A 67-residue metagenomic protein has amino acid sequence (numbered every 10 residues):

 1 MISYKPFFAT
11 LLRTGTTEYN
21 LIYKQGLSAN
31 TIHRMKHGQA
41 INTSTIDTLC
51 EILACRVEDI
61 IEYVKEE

Functional and structural regions predicted by a protein language model:
M1-N20: A short, Lys/Arg-rich alpha-helix, primarily the initiator
L12, G26, H37, K65: Residue-level detection of the helix-turn-helix DNA-binding "recognition helix"
G15-H33: Short alpha-helical DNA-recognition segment
T17, N42-T45, R56: Residues that mark the N-terminal boundary/hinge immediately upstream of a DNA-recognition element
Q39-E51: Short, basic-rich loop-to-helix N-cap that marks the start of a DNA-contacting helix
A54-E67: Short C-terminal boundary/hinge segments that cap the last helix of small helical domains
